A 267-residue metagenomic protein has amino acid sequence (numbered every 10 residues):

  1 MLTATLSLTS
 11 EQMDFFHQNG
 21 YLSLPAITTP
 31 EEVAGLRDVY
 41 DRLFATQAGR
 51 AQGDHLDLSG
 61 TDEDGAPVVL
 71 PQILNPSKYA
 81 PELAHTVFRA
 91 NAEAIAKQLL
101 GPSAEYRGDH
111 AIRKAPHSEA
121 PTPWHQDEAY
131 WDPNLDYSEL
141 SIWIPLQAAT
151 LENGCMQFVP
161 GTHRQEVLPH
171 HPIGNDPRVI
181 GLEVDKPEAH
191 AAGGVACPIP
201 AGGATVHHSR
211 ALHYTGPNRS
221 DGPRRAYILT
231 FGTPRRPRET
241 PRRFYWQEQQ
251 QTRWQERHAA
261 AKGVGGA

Functional and structural regions predicted by a protein language model:
M1-E105, P200, V264-G266: N-terminal auxiliary "cap/dimerization" subdomain that precedes the catalytic jelly-roll/cupin core of mononuclear
L2, T46-L58, D64-G65, H171-P172 (+2 more regions): Non-heme Fe(II)/2-oxoglutarate
D14, A149-Y214, R236, Q255: Double-stranded beta-helix
Y21-S23, S141-P145, G194-A196, A204-V206 (+1 more regions): Conserved hydrophobic/aromatic beta-strand scaffold that supports enzyme active sites
P30, Y130, L212-H213: Glycine-rich nucleotide phosphate-binding loop and flanking beta-alpha elements of Rossmann-like dinucleotide-binding
L56-D57, Q126-D127, N175-A191, P223 (+1 more regions): Short, surface-exposed loop/helix-turn segments at secondary-structure junctions that function as lids/hinges flanking
P67-P76, N91-M156: Conserved double-stranded beta-helix
E82, D127-D132, A192-G194: Short, P/G- and charge-enriched loop/turn segments at secondary-structure junctions
